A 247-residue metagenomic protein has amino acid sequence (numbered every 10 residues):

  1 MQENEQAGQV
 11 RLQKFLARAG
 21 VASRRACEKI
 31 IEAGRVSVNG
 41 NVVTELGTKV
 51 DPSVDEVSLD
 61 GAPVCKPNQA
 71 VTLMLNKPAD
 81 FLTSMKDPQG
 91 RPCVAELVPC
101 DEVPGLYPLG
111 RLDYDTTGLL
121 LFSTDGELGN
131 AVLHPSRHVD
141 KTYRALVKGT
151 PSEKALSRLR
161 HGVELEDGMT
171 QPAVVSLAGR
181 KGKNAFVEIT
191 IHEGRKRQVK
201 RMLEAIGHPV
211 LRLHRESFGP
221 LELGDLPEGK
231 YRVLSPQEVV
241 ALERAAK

Functional and structural regions predicted by a protein language model:
M1-K247: Basic, flexible Lys/Arg- and Gly-enriched helix-loop patches that mediate nucleic-acid binding at interfaces with rRNA
